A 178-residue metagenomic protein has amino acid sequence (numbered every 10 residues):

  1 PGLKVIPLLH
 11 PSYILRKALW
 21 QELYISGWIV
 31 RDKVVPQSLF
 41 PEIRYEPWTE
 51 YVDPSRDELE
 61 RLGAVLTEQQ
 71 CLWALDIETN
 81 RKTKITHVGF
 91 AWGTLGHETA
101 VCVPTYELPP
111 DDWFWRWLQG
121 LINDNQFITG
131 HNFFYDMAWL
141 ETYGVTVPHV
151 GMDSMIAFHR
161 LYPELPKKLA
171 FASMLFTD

Functional and structural regions predicted by a protein language model:
G2-Y51: C-terminal capping/extension of enzyme domains
I43-L175: Conserved RNase H-like, two-metal-ion catalytic cores of nucleic-acid enzymes
D178: Glycine-rich, acidic and aromatic/proline-enriched surface loops and short helix-turn segments that act as binding
